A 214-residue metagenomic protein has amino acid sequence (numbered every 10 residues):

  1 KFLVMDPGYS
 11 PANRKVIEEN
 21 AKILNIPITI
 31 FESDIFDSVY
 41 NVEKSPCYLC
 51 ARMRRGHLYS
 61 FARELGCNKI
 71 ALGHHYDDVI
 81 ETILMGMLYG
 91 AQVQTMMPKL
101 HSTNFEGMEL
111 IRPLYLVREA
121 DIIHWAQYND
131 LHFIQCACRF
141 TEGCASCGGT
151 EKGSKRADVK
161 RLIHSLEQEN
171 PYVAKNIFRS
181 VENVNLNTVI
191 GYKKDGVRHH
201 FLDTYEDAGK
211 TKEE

Functional and structural regions predicted by a protein language model:
K1-V93, M97, A120-Y128, Y205-E214: ATP-dependent adenylation/nucleotidyltransferase module used to activate substrates
G8, D34-F36, S102, L116 (+2 more regions): Short, solvent-exposed coil/turn elements at secondary-structure transition points
V39-K44, I80, L84, Q92-V93 (+6 more regions): Charge-rich, low-complexity amphipathic helices in intrinsically disordered tails/linkers adjacent to domains
L49, A71, P113, V117 (+2 more regions): A short glycine-/small-residue-rich loop at the edge of a beta-strand within enzyme catalytic domains
R52-L65, K99-F105, V159-S180: Short, basic, helix/turn surface patches
D77-I163: Catalytic subdomain that performs nucleotidyl-dependent activation
L131-E214: The feature marks non-catalytic terminal segments
